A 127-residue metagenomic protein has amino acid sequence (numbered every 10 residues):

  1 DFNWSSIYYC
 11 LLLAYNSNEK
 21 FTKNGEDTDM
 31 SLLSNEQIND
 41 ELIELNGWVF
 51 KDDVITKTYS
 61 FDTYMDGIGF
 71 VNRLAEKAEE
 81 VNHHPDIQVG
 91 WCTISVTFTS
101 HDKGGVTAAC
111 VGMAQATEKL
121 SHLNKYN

Functional and structural regions predicted by a protein language model:
M30-Y64: N-terminal first-folded block
G47-F50, A75-P85, S121-N124: Short arginine-rich
F70-L74, V111-A114: Short amphipathic alpha-helices in soluble, non-transmembrane regions that often serve as interface/regulatory elements
E80-V89, S95-T99: Mid-chain, well-packed structural core segment of small domains
T97-L123: C-terminal structural segments of small proteins and small subunits
